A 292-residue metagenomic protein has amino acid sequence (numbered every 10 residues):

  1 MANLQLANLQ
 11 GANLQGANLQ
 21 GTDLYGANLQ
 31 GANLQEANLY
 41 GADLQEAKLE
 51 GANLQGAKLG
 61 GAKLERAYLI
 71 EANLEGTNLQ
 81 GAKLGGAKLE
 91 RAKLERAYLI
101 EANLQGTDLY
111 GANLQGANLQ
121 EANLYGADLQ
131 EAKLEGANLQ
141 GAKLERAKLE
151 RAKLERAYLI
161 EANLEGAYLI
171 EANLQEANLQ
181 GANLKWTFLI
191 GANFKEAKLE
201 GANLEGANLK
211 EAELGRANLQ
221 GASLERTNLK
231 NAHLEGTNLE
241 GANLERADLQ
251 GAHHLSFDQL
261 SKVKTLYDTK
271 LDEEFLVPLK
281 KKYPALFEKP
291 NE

Functional and structural regions predicted by a protein language model:
M1-E292: Intrinsic low-complexity/IDR segments
